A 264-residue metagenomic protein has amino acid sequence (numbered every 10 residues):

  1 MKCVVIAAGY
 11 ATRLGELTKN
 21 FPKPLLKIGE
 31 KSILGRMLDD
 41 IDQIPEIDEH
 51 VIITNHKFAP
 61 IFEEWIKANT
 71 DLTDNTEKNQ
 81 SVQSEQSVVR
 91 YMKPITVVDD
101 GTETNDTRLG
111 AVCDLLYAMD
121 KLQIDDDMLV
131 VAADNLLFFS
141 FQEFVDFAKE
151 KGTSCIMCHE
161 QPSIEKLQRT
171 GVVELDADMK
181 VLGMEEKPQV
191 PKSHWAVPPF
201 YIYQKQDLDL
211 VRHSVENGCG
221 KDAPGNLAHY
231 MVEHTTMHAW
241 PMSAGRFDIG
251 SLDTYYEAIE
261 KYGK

Functional and structural regions predicted by a protein language model:
K2-V5, R13, K27, K31-V130: Conserved N-terminal catalytic core of the sugar/cofactor nucleotidyltransferase
K19-K23: Short alpha-helical oligomerization interface
L25, V173-L175, A239: A structural signal for short hydrophobic beta-strand segments in well-ordered beta-sheet cores
I61, C113-Y117, E143, N226-L227 (+1 more regions): Alpha-helical elements of Rossmann-like donor-binding domains used by nucleotide-donor carbohydrate transfer enzymes
A133-L136: The conserved acidic donor/metal-binding loop of glycosyltransferases
F139-L167: Conserved donor-nucleotide/metal-binding helix-loop-beta segment in metal-dependent transferases, i.e., the alpha-helix
V145-D146, K180-D248, L252-K264: Catalytic-core segments of class I nucleotidyltransferases/pyrophosphorylases that form NMP-activated intermediates
E165-V181: Conserved catalytic core of nucleotide-sugar-dependent glycosyltransferases
